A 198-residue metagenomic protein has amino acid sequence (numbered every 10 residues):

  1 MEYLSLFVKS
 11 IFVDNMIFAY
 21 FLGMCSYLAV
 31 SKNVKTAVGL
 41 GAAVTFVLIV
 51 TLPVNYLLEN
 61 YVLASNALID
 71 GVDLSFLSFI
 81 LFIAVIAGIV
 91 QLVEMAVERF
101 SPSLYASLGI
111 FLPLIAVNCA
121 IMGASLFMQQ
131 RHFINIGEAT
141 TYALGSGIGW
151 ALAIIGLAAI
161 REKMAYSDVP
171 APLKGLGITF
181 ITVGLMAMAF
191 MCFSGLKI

Functional and structural regions predicted by a protein language model:
M1-L4, N60-F76, L126-T140, G195-I198: Helix-coil boundary and interhelical linker segments in multi-pass alpha-helical membrane proteins
S5, I134-I198: C-terminal transmembrane helix-loop-helix hairpin of multi-pass membrane proteins
S5-F18, V72-I86, T140-A153: Structural signature of hydrophobic alpha-helical transmembrane segments
F21-A29, E94-F100, F111-L114, C119-F133: Generic transmembrane alpha-helix signature in multi-pass membrane proteins, especially transporters/channels
L22-S26, V44-V50, I83-L92, V117-A124 (+2 more regions): Hydrophobic core segments of alpha-helical transmembrane domains in multi-pass membrane transport and ion-translocation
L22-T36, V90-L104, L157-D168: C-terminal ends of transmembrane helices
T36-F46, L77-F82, L104-I115, P170-I178: Cytoplasmic-side transmembrane-helix entry/capping segments in multi-pass membrane proteins
N60-L108: Ordered, amphipathic secondary-structure segments that act as subunit-interaction surfaces in large macromolecular
